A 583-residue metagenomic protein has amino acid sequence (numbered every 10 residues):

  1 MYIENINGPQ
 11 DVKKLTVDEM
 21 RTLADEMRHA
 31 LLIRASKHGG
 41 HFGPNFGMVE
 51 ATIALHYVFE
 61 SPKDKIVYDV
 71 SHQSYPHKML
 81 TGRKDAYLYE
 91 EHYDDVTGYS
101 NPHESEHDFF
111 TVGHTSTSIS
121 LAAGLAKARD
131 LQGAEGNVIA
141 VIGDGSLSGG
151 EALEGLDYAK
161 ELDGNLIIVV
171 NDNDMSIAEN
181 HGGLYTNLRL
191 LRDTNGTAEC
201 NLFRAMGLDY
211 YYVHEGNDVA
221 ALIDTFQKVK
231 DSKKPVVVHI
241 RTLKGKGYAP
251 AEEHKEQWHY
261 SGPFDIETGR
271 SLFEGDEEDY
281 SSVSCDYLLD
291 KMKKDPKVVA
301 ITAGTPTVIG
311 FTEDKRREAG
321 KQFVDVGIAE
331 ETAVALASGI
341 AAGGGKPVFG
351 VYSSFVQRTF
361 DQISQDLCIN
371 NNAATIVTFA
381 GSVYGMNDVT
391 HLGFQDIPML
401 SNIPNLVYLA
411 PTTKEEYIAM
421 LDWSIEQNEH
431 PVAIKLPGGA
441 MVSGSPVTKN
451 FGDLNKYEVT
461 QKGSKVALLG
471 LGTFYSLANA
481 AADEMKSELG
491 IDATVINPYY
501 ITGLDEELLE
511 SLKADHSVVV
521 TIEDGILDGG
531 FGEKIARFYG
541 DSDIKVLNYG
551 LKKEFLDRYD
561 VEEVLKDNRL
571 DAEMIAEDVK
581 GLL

Functional and structural regions predicted by a protein language model:
M1-R34, L202-F203, P250-I266: Cofactor-/ligand-binding subdomain signature composed of acidic, glycine-rich, tryptophan-containing flexible loops
A24, H41-L162, V298, A303 (+2 more regions): Cofactor-binding active-site loop characterized by glycine-rich and histidine/acidic residues
H29-S36, D95-T111, G133-I139, T312-G327 (+4 more regions): Glycine/charged-rich beta-loop-alpha catalytic/anionic-binding loops adjacent to active sites
K65, Y248-Q357, Q362-N372, L469-G472: Non-catalytic terminal/interface segments that mediate subunit docking, oligomerization, and allosteric communication
V70-Y75, I142-G149, V170-S176, G216-N217 (+10 more regions): Acidic, glycine-rich active-site loops and adjacent beta-strand->loop/helix elements that engage anionic groups
A86-V96, E161-M175, C368-A380: A glycine-rich helix N-cap at a beta->alpha junction
D108-F264, R270-E277, S282-S284, L406-H516: Glycine-rich ThDP/TPP pyrophosphate-binding loop and its adjacent helix/strand module within ThDP-dependent enzymes
P263-E274, G385-N387, P398, V407 (+2 more regions): Peripheral docking tails and interdomain loops at the edges of cofactor- or intermediate-handling domains
